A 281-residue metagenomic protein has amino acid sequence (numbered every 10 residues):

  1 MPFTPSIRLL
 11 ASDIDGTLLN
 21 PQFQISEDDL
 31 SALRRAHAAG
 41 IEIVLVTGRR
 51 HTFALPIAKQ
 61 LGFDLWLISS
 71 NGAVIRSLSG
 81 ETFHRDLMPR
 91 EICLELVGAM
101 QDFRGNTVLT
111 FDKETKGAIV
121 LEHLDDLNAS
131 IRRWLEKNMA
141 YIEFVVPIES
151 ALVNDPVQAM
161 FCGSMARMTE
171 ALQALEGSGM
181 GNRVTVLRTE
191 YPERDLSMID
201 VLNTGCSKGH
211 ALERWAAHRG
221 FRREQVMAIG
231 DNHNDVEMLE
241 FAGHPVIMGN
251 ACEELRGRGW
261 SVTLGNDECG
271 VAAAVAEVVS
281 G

Functional and structural regions predicted by a protein language model:
P2-L9, I25-S26, I199-G281: Mg2+-dependent phosphoryl-transfer enzymes with acidic/Ser/Thr/Gly-rich catalytic loops
I14, G72, D231-N232: Active-site metal-binding loops of divalent metal-dependent hydrolases
G16, A36, T47, N71 (+3 more regions): Residue-level signal for inorganic ion chemistry
Q24-R133: Active-site phosphate-binding/coordination module
L30-A38, Q101, E176, E213-A217 (+1 more regions): Surface-exposed amphipathic alpha-helices with a cationic face
A54-A58, A171, L175, L239 (+2 more regions): Hydrophobic packing residues within well-ordered alpha-helices of enzyme cores
L61-F63, N71, M180-N182, F241-A242 (+1 more regions): Short, structured coil segments at secondary-structure junctions
F103, T110-M227: Conserved acidic, metal-coordinating active-site core of Asp-based, Mg2+-dependent phosphoryl-transfer enzymes
